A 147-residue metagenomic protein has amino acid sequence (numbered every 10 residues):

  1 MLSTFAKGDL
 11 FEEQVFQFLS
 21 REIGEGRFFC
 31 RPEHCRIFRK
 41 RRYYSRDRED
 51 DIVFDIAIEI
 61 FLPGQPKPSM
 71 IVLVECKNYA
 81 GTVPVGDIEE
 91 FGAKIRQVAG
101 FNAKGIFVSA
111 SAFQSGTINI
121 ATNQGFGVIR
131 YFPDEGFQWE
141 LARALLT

Functional and structural regions predicted by a protein language model:
M1-T147: Mixed-charge (Asp/Glu-Lys/Arg
